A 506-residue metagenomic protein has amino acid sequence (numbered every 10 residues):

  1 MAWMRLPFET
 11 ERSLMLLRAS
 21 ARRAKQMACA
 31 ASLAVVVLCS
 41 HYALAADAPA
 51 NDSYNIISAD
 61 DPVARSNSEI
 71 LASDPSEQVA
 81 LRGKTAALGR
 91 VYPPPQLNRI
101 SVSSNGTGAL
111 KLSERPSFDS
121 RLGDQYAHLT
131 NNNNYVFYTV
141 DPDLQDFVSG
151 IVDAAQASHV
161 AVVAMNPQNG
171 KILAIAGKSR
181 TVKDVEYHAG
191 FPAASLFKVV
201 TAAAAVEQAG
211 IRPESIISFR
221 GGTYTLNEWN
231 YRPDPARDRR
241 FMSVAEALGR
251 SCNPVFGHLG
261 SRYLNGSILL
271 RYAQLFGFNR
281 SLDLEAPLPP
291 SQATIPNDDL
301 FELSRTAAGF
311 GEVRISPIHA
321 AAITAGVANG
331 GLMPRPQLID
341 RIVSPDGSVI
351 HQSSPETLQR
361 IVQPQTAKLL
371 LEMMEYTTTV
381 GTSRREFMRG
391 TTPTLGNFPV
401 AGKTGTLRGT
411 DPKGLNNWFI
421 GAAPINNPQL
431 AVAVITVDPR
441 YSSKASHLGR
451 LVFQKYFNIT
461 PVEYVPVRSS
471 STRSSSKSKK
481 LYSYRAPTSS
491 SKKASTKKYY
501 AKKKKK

Functional and structural regions predicted by a protein language model:
A19-C29: Bacterial N-terminal signal peptides that target proteins for export
A30-S40: Bacterial N-terminal signal peptides
H41-A161, N169, Q352, E356 (+1 more regions): Extracytoplasmic/periplasmic proteins that interact with beta-lactams or build/remodel peptidoglycan
E114-D124, V140, A161-V185, Q208-V434: Beta-lactam-recognizing serine transpeptidase/beta-lactamase-like catalytic domain environment
T181-S195: A short, polar/charged loop-to-alpha-helix boundary motif
A194-A203: Active/ligand-binding-proximal structured segments within catalytic/core domains that scaffold catalytic residues
V349-I350, S354, S446-K493, K497 (+1 more regions): Short, gly/Ser/Thr-rich active-site loops of penicillin-recognizing serine hydrolases
K504-K506: Short, solvent-exposed mixed-charge patches
